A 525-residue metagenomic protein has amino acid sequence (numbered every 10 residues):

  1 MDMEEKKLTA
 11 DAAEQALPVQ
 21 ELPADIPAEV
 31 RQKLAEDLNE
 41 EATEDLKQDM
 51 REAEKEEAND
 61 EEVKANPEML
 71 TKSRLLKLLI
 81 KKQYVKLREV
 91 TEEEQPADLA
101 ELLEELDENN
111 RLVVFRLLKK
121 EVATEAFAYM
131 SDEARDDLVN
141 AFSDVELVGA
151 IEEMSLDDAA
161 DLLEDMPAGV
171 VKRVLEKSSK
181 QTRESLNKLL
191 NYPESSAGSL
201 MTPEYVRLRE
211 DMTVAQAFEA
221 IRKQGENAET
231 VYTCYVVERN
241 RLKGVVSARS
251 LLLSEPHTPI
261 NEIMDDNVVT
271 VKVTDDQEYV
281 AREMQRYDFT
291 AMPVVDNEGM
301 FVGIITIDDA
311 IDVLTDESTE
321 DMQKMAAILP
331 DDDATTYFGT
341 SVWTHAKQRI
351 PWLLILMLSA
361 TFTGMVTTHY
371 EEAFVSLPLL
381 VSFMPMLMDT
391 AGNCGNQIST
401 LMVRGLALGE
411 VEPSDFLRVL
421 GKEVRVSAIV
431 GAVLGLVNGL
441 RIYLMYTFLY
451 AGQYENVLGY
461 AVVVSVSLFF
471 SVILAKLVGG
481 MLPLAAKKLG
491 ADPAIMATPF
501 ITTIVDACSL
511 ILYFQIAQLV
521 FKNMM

Functional and structural regions predicted by a protein language model:
D2-D332: Hydrophobic packing positions in regular secondary-structure scaffolds
P96, W352-A360, F383, L387 (+13 more regions): Alpha-helical transmembrane segments in multi-pass membrane proteins
D309-H345, N396-G421: Non-transmembrane, extramembrane segments of multi-pass ion/lipid transporters
G339-Q348, E412-S427, V462, K488-I504: Membrane-interface segments at loop-to-transmembrane junctions
M357-F374, V437-G452: Juxtamembrane "helix exit" motif at the C-terminal ends of alpha-helical transmembrane segments in multi-pass membrane
V366, L379-I398: Hydrophobic, small-residue-rich transmembrane alpha-helices and their short perimembrane loops in multi-pass membrane
H369-F383, Y450-V463: Membrane-water interface of transmembrane alpha-helices in multipass transporters/channels
L510, F514-M525: Juxtamembrane boundary at the C-terminal end of a transmembrane helix
